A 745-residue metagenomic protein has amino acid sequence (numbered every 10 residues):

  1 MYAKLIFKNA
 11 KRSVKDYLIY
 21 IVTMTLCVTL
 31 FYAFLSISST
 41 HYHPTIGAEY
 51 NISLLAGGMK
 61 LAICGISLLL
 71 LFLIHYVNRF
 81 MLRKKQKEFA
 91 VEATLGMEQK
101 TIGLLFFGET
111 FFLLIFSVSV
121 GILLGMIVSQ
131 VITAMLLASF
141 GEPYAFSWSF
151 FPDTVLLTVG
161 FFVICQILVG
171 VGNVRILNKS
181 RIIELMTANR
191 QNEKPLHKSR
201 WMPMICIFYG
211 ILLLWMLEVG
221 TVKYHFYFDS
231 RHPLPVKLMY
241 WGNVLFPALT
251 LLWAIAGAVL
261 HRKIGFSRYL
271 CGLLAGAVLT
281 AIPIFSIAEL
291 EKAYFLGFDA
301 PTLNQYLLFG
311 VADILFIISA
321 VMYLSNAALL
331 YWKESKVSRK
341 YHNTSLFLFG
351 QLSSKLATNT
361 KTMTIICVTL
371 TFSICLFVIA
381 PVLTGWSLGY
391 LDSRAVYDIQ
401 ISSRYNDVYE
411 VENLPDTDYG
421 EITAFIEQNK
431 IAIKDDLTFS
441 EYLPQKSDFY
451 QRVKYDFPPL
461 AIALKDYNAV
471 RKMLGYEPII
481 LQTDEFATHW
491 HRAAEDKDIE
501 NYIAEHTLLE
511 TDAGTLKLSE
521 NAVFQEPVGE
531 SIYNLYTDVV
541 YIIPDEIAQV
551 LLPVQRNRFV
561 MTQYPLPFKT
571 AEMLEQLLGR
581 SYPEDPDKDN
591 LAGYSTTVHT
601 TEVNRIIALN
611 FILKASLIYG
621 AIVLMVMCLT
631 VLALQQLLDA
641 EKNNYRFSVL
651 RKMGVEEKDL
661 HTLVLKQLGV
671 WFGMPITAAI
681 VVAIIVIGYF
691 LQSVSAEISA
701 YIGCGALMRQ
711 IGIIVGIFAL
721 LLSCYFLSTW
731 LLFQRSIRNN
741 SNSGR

Functional and structural regions predicted by a protein language model:
M1-K4, S180-L196, K642-Y645, R735-R745: Short cytosolic juxtamembrane segments of multi-pass membrane proteins
M1-T29, L196-I207, K263-G265, Y269-G272 (+3 more regions): N-terminal Sec/SRP start-transfer signal
L5-D16, F72-F112, N189-L196, T630-G669: Interfacial "coupling" helices/loops that link adjacent transmembrane helices in transporter permeases
K15-V22, A33-G65, R83, H232-L249 (+6 more regions): Peri-transmembrane interface segments
T29-L61, M135, T371-Y397, N610 (+2 more regions): Alpha-helical transmembrane segments
T29-T40, Y76-F80, L113-E142, T154-K179 (+6 more regions): Small-residue-rich transmembrane alpha-helices
N51-L68, G141-L168, P195-F208, L234-A248 (+6 more regions): Conserved transmembrane alpha-helices of multi-pass membrane proteins, especially helix-helix packing segments enriched
L391-F611: Nucleotide-cofactor and metal-assisted catalytic machinery
